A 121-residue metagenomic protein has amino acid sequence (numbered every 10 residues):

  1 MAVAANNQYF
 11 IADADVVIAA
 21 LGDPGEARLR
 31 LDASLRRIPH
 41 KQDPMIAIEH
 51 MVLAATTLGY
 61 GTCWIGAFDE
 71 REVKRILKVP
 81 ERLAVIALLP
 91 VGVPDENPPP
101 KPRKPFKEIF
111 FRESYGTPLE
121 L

Functional and structural regions predicted by a protein language model:
M1-A2, L29-L31, R75, P98-P102: Short, well-ordered secondary-structure micro-motifs
M1-A47: Glycine/small-residue-rich phosphate/adenosyl-binding loop
N7, W64, R75, P102-F106 (+1 more regions): Glycine-rich, flexible loop/turn motifs
Q8-A14, K78-P100: A glycine-rich helix N-cap at a beta->alpha junction
A12-D13, I48, E81, E108-R112: Generic structural "secondary-structure junction" signal
I18, A33-I76: Small-aliphatic-rich amphipathic alpha-helix that forms the alpha element of a beta-alpha
D23-A27, E70-R71, D95: Short, charged/polar surface micro-motifs in flexible loops or helix N-caps
L88-L121: C-terminal helix-cap and adjacent tail motif
